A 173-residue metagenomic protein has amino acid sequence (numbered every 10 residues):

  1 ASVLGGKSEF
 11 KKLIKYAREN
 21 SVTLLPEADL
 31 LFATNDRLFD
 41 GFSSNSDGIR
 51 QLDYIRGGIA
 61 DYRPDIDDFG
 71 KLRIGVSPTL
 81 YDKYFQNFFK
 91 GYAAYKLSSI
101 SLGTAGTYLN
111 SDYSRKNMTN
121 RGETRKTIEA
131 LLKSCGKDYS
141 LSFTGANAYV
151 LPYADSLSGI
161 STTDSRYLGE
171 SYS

Functional and structural regions predicted by a protein language model:
A1-S173: Aromatic- and carboxylate-enriched substrate-binding clefts and catalytic-loop regions of carbohydrate-active enzymes
